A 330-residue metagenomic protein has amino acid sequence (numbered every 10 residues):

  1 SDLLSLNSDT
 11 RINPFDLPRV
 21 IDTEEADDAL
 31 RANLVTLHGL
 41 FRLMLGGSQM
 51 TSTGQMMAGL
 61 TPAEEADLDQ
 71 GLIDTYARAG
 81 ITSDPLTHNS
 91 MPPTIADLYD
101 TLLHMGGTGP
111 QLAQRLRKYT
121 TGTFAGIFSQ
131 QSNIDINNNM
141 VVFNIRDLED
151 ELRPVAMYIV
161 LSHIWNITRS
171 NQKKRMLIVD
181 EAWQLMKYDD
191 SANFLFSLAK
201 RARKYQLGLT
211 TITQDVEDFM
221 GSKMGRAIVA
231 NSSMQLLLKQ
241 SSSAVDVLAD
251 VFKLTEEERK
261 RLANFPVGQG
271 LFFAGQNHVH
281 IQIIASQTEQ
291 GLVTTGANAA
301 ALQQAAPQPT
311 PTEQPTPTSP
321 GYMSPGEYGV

Functional and structural regions predicted by a protein language model:
S1-L207, T211, M220-K223, R261-F265 (+4 more regions): P-loop NTPase motor domains
V216-V330: C-terminal regions of RecA-like/P-loop NTPase motor modules
